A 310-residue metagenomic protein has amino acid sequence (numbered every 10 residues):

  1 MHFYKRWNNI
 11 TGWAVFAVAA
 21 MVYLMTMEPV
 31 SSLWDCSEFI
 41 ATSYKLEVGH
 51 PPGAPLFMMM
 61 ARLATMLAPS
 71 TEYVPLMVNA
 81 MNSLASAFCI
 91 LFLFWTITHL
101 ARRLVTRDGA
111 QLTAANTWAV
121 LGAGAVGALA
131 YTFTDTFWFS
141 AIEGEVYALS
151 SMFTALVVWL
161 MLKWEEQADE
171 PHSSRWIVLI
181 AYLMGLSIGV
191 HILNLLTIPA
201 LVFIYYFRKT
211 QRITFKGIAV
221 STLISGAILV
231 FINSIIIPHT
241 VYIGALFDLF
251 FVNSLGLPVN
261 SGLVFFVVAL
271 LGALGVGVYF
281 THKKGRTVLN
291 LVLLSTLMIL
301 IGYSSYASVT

Functional and structural regions predicted by a protein language model:
M1-V22, F88, D108-A125, A269-L300: Start-transfer (signal-anchor) and selected internal transmembrane alpha helices of multi-pass inner/ER membrane
Y4-L33, Y131-F133, H191, L229-I235 (+1 more regions): Transmembrane signal-anchor helices characteristic of membrane glycosylation enzymes that use polyprenol
W13, A80-L112, A155-L160: Transmembrane-helix motifs of polytopic, lipid-linked glycan transferases
L24, T71-N79, L104-V120, G124-S151 (+3 more regions): Aromatic- and kink-enriched transmembrane "portal" helix at the membrane-lumen/periplasm boundary that abuts
M27-F39, G49-A61, E72, L76: Extracytoplasmic catalytic/substrate-binding loops of multi-pass membrane glycan-assembly enzymes
A101, A114-W118, V157-I177, F203-I213 (+2 more regions): Membrane-interface transmembrane helices that cradle and orient dolichyl/undecaprenyl
G122-A125, L160, Q167-G185, T214-A227: Short hydrophobic alpha-helices at membrane interfaces in multi-pass membrane enzymes
E165-E166, T197-T222, I235-V292: Perimembrane helix-loop-helix junctions
